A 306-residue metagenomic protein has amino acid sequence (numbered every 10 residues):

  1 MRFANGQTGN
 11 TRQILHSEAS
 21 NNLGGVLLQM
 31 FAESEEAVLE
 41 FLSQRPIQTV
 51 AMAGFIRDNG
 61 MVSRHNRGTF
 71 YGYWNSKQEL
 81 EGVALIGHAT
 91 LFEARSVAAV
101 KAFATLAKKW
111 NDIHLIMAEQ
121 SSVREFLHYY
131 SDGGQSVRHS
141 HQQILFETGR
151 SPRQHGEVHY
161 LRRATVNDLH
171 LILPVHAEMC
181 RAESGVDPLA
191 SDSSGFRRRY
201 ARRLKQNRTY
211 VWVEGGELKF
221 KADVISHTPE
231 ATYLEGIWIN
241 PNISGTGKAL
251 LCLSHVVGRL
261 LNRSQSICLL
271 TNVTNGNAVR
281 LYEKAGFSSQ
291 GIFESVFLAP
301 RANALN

Functional and structural regions predicted by a protein language model:
R2-S17, N75-E79, G87-H159, V296: Acyl-donor-binding surface of acyltransferase catalytic domains
F3-M52, S151-L189, N306: Short amphipathic alpha-helix that is part of the acyltransferase structural core
L23-M30, E40, P46, A53-L115 (+1 more regions): Conserved donor-binding loop and adjoining core beta-sheet/short helix segment in diverse acyl/aminoacyl transferases
R57, I86-G87, P188-I237: A conserved beta-strand-loop-helix scaffold within acyl/acetyltransferase catalytic domains
V97-L106, E235-P241, G245-L261, V279-K284: Conserved acetyl-CoA-binding loop-helix of GNAT-fold acetyltransferases
N111-E119, A231, L260-T271: Conserved GNAT acetyl-CoA-binding A-motif
M117-V123, P241, L269-R280, S295-L305: Conserved beta-strand-loop-alpha-helix junction that forms the acyl-donor binding cleft
S121-H139, L250, T274-G291: Conserved active-site alpha-helix within GNAT-family acetyltransferase domains
